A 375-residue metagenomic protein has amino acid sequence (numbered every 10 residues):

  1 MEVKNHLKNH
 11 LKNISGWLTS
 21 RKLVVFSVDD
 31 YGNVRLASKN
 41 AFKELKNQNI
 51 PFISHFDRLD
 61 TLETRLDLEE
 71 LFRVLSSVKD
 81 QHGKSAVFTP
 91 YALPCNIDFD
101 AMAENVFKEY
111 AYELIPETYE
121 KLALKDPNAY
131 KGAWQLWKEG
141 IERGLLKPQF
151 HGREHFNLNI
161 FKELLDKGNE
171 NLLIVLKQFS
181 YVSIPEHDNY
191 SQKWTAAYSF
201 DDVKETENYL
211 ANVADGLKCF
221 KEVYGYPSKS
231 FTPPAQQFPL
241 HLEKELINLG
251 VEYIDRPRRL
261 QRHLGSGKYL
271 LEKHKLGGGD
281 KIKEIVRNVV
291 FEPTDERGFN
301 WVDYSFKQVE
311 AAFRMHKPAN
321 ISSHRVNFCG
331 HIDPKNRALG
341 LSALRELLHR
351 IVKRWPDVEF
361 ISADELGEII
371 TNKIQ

Functional and structural regions predicted by a protein language model:
E2-R21, V25, Y31, K121-A129 (+5 more regions): Active-site-adjacent pocket scaffolds in enzyme catalytic domains
H10-N159, P233: Active-site beta->alpha N-cap acidic-glycine motif
N33-L36, N96-M102, F156-I160, Q237-L242 (+3 more regions): Short catalytic/ligand-binding loop motif for oxyanion handling, primarily in non-cytosolic enzymes, centered on
R35-E63, F107-L122, L164-D201, G330-P334 (+1 more regions): A solvent-exposed, charged loop/short amphipathic helix patch at secondary-structure junctions
H55-L75, D126-Q135, E207-D215, F299-K307 (+1 more regions): Well-ordered, non-membrane alpha-helical segments in soluble/globular domains
K79-S85, K221-K229, K353-F360: Surface-exposed helix-capping loop/turn segments at secondary-structure junctions
A86-C95, G152-N157, Q192-D201, F231-A235 (+1 more regions): Acidic carboxylate-rich catalytic motifs and surrounding loops in phosphoryl-/glycosyl-chemistry enzymes
E243, N248-L271, N320-Q375: C-terminal domain-boundary segment and adjacent tail
